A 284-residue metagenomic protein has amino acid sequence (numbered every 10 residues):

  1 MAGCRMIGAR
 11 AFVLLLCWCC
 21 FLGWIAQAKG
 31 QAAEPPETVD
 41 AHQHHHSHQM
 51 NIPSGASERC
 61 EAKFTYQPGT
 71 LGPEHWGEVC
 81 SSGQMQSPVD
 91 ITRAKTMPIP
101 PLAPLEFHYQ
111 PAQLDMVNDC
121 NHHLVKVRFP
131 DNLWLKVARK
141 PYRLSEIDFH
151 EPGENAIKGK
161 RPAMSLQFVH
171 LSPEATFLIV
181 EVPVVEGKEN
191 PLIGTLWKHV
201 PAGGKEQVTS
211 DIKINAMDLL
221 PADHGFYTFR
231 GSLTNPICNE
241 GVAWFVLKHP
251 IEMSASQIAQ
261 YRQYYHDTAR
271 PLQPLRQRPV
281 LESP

Functional and structural regions predicted by a protein language model:
A2-L15, C19, G23-P284: Alpha-carbonic anhydrase
